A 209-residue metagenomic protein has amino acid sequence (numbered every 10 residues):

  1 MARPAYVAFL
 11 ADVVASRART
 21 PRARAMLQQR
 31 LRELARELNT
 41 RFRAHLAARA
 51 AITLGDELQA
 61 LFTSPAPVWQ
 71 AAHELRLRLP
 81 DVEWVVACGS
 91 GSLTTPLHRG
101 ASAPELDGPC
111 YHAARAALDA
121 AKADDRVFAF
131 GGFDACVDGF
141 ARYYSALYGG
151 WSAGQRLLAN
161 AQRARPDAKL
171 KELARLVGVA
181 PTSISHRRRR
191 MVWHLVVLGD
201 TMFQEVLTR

Functional and structural regions predicted by a protein language model:
M1-R209: Regulatory and interdomain segments flanking nucleotide-handling catalytic cores in signaling/defense enzymes
